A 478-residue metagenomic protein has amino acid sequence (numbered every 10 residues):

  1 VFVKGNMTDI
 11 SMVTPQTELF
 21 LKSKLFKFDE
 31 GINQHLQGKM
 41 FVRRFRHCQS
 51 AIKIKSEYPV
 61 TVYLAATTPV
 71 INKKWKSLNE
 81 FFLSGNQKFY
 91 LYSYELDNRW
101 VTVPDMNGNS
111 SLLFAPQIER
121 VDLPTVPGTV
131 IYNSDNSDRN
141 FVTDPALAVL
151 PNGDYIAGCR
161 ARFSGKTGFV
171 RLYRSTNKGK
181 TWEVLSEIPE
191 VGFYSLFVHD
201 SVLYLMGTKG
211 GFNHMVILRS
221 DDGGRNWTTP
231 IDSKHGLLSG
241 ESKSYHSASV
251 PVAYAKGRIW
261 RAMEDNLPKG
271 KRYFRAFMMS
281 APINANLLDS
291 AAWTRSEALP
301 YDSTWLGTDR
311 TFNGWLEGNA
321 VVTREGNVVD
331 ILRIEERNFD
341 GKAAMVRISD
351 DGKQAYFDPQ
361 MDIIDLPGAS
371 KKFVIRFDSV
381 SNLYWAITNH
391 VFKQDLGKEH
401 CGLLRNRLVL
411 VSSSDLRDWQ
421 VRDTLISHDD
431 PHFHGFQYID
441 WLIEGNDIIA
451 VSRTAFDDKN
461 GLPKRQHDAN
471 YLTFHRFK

Functional and structural regions predicted by a protein language model:
V1-R46: Glycan-recognition and processing domains
K39-C48, Y132-D138: Extracellular beta-rich ligand/substrate-recognition surface
R43-K55, S370: Short beta-strands within extracellular/lumenal beta-sheet-rich domains
Y58-P69: A short beta-strand element within beta-rich, extracytoplasmic domains of secreted/secretory-pathway proteins
P69-N79: Short, surface-exposed beta-strand/strand-loop-strand elements in extracellular ectodomains
S93-M106: Noncatalytic modules at the cell exterior or secretory-pathway interfaces, chiefly beta-strand-rich lectin/adhesion
N107-D122: Exposed low-complexity, polar/acidic, P/S/T/G-rich flexible segments that act as propeptides, protease-susceptible
R120-F193, F197-A248, Y254-N313, E317 (+5 more regions): Beta-rich carbohydrate-recognition and catalytic domains
